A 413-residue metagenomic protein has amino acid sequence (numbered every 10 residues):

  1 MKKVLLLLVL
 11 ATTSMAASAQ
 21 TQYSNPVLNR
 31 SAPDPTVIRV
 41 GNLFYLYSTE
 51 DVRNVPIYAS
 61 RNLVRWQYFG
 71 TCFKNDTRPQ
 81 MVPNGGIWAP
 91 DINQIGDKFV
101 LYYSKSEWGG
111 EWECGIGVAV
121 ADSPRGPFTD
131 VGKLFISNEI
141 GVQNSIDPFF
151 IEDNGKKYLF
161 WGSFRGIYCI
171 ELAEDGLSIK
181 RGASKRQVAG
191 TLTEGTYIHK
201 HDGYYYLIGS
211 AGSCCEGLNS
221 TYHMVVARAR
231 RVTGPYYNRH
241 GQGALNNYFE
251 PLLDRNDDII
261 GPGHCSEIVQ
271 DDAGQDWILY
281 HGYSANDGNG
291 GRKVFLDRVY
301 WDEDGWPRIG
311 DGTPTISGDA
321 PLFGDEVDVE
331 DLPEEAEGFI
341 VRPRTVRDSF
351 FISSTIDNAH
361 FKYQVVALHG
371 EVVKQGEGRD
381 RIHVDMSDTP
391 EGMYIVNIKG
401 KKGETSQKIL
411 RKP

Functional and structural regions predicted by a protein language model:
V4-L5, V64, T233, V346: Alpha-helical hydrophobic packing sites
V4-T13: Sec-dependent N-terminal signal peptides
L6, L332-P413: C-terminal outer-membrane/trafficking sorting elements
V9-L10, S18, M386: Low-complexity intrinsically disordered segments
A16, N62, S123, R231 (+3 more regions): Serine/proline-rich low-complexity intrinsically disordered segments, especially terminal tails, linkers
A19-D328: Carbohydrate-active catalytic/glycan-binding domains of CAZyme proteins, especially the secreted or lumenal ectodomains
